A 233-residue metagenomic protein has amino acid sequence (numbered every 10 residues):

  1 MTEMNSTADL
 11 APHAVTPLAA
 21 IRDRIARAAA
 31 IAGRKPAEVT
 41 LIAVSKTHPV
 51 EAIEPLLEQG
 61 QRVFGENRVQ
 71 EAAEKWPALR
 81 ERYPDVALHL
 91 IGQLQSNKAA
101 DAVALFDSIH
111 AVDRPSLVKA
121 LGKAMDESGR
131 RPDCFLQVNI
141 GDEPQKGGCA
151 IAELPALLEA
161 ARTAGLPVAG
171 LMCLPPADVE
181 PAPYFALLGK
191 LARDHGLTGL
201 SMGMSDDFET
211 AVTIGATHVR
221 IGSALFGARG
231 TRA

Functional and structural regions predicted by a protein language model:
T2-T198, M204-D206, V212-I214, F226-A228: Conserved alpha/beta-domain cores
R232-A233: Active-site loop ensemble at the mouth of alpha/beta enzyme cores that anchors a bound cofactor
